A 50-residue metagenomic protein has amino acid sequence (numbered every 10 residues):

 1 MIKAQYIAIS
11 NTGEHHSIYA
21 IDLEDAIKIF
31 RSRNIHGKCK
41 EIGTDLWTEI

Functional and structural regions predicted by a protein language model:
M1-E14: Short aromatic-glycine-(Arg/Gly/Cys) micro-motifs in beta-strand/loop hairpins
I2-K3, D22, E41-G43: Serine/threonine-rich low-complexity intrinsically disordered regions
Y6, H16-S17, S32-N34: Positively charged, low-complexity intrinsically disordered regions
T12-L23: A short, exposed loop/beta-hairpin motif centered on an aromatic-Gly-Thr core
S32-I50: Short, mixed-charge low-complexity intrinsically disordered segments
